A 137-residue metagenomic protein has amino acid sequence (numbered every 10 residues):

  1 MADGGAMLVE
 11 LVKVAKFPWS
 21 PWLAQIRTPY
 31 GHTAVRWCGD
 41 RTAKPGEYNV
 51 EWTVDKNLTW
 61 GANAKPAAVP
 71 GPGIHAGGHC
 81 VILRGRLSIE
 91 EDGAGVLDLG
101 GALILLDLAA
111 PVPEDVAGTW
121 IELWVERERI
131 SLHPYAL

Functional and structural regions predicted by a protein language model:
A2-P18, G71-D92, E122-L123: Structural detector for short beta-strands of small beta-barrel domains
V12-K13, P45-L58, G85, V116-Y135: Flexible glycine-rich surface loops and low-complexity tracts that mediate binding to linear polymers
F17-P29, G93-A102: Short, basic/aromatic beta-hairpin or loop at an interaction surface
S20-P66: Acidic (E/D-rich), amphipathic helical modules within compact regulatory domains
T28-T42, L99-T119, R127-S131: Beta-strand/loop nucleic-acid-binding surfaces
L58, A62-D115: Short, solvent-exposed interaction modules
A62-A64, P134-L137: Short, charged, solvent-exposed linker or helix-capping segments at domain edges/interfaces that act as flexible hinges
